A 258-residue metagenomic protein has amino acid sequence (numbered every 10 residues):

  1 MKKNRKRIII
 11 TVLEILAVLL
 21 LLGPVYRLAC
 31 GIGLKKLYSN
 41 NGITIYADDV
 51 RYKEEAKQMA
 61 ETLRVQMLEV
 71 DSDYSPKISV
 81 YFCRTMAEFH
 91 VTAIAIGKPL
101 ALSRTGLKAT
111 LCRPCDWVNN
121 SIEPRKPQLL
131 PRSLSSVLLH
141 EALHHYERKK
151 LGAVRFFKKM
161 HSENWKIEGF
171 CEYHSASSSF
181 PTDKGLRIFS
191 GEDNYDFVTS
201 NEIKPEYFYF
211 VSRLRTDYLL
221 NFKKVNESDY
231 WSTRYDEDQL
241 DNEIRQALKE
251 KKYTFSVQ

Functional and structural regions predicted by a protein language model:
M1-L22: N-terminal Sec-pathway targeting helices
I10, G23-R27, F197-Q258: Pan-zinc metallopeptidase signature
A17-L37: Membrane-interface motif at the C-terminal end of an N-terminal transmembrane signal
I32-K150, V154: Juxtacatalytic substrate-recognition/specificity segment
K57-R64, E168, E172, R213 (+1 more regions): Extracytoplasmic/secreted envelope proteins and their assembly/folding machinery, especially bacterial periplasmic
L68-S72, L143-G152, E172-F180, D217-V225 (+2 more regions): Sec-exported extracytoplasmic/periplasmic mature domains
L143-H144, K149-L151, R187-K204: Short amphipathic alpha-helical segments and their helix-coil junctions
K158-Y195: Post-HExxH zinc-binding segment in Zn-dependent metallohydrolases
